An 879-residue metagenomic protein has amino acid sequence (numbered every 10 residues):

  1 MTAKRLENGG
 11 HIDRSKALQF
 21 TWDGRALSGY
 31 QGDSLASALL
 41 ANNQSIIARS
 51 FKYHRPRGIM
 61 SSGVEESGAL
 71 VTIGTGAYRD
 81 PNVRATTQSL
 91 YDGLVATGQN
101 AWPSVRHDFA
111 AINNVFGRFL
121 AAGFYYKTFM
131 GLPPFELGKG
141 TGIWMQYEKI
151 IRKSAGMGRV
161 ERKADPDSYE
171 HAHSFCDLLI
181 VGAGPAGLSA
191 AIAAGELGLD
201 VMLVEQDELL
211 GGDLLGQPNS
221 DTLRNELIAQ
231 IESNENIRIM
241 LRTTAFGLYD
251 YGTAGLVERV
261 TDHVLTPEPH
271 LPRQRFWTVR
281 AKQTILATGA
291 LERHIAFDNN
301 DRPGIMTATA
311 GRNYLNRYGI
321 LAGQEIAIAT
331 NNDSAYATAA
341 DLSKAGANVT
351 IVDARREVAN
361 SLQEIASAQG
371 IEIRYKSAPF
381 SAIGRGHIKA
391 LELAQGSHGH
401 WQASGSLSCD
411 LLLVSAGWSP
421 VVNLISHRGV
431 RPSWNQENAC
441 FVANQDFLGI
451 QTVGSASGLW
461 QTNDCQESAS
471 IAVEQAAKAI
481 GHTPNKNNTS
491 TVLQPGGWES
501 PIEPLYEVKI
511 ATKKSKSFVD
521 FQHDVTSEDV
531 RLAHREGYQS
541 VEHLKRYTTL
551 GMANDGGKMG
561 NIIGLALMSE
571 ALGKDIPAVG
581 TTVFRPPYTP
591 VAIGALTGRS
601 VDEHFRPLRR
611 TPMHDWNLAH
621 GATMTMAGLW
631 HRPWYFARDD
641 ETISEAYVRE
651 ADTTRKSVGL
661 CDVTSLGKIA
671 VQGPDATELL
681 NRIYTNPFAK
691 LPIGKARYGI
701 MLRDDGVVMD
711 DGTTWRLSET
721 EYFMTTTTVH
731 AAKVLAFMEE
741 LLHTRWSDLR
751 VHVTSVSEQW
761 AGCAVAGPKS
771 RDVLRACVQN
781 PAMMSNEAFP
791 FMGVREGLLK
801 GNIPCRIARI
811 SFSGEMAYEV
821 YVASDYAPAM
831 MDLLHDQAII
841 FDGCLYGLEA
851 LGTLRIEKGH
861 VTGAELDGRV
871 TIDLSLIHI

Functional and structural regions predicted by a protein language model:
M1-R25, G29-R610, Q759, D873: Residues forming the flavin
E196, T512, Q522-D524, Y547 (+1 more regions): Glycine/proline-enriched, intrinsically flexible loops and inter-domain linkers
G311, H878-I879: Adenylate-forming
